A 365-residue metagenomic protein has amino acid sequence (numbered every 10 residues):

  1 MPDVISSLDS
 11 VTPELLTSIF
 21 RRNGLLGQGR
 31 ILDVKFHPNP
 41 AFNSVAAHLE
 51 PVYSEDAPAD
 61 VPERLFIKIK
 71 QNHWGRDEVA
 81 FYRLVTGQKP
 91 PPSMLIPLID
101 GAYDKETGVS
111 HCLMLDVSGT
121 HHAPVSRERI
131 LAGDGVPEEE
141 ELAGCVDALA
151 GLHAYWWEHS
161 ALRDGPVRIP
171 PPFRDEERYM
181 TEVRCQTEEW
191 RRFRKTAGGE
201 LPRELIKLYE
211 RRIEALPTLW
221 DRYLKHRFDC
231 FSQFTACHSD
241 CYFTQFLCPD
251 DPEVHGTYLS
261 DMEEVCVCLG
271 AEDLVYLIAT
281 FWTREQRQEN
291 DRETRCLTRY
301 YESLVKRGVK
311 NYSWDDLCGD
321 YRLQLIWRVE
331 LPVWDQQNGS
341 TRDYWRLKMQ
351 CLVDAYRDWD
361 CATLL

Functional and structural regions predicted by a protein language model:
M1-S110, P249-T257: Conserved NTP-binding catalytic cores of kinases and kinase-like/nucleotidyltransferase enzymes across multiple kinase
P40-A57, P217-G270: Active-site acidic catalytic loop and adjacent metal/ATP-binding pocket of ATP-dependent phosphoryl transfer enzymes
D60-A80, L84-V167: ATP-binding pocket architecture of kinase catalytic cores
D77, E140, G144-D147, A236 (+5 more regions): Generic recognition of stable, solvent-exposed alpha-helical segments in well-folded globular domains
A80, E264-G308, L325-Y344: Active-site activation/catalytic loop segments of kinase-like enzymes and analogous catalytic loops in related
V125-G151, W157-H238, P249-P252, L365: ATP-dependent phospho-/nucleotidyl transfer catalytic cores
E128-P137, L259-E264, T280-R284: Short helix/strand-bridging catalytic loops that position acidic/His residues to coordinate divalent metals and engage
R307-C318, I326-L365: Extended catalytic cores and adjacent scaffolds of nucleotide/polyanion-binding enzymes
